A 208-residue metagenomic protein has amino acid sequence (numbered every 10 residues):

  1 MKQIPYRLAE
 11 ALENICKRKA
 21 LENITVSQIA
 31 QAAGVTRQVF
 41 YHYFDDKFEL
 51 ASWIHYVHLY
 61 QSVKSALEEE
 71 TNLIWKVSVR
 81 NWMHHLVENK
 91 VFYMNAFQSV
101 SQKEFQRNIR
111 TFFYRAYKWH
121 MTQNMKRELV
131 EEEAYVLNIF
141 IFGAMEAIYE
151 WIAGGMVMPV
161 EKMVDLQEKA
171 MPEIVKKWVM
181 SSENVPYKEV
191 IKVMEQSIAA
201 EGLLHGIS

Functional and structural regions predicted by a protein language model:
M1-K19, N23-I24, Q28, A32: Basic, helix-initiating cap at the start of DNA-binding domains
N14-L21, E69, N89, I174 (+1 more regions): Basic, amphipathic alpha-helical hairpins
T25-V26, I54-V63: Short, basic, alpha-helical segments at the C-terminal edge of helix-turn-helix-like DNA-binding modules
G34-F44: Short hydrophobic/aromatic patch on the recognition helix
F48-A51: A secondary-structure capping/hinge motif
A66-F92: Hydrophobic alpha-helical connector segments
S101-R127, E131-E146, K169, K176: Amphipathic alpha-helical packing segments from all-alpha helical-bundle domains
A153-S208: C-terminal peripheral helix-coil segments that are non-catalytic and often amphipathic
